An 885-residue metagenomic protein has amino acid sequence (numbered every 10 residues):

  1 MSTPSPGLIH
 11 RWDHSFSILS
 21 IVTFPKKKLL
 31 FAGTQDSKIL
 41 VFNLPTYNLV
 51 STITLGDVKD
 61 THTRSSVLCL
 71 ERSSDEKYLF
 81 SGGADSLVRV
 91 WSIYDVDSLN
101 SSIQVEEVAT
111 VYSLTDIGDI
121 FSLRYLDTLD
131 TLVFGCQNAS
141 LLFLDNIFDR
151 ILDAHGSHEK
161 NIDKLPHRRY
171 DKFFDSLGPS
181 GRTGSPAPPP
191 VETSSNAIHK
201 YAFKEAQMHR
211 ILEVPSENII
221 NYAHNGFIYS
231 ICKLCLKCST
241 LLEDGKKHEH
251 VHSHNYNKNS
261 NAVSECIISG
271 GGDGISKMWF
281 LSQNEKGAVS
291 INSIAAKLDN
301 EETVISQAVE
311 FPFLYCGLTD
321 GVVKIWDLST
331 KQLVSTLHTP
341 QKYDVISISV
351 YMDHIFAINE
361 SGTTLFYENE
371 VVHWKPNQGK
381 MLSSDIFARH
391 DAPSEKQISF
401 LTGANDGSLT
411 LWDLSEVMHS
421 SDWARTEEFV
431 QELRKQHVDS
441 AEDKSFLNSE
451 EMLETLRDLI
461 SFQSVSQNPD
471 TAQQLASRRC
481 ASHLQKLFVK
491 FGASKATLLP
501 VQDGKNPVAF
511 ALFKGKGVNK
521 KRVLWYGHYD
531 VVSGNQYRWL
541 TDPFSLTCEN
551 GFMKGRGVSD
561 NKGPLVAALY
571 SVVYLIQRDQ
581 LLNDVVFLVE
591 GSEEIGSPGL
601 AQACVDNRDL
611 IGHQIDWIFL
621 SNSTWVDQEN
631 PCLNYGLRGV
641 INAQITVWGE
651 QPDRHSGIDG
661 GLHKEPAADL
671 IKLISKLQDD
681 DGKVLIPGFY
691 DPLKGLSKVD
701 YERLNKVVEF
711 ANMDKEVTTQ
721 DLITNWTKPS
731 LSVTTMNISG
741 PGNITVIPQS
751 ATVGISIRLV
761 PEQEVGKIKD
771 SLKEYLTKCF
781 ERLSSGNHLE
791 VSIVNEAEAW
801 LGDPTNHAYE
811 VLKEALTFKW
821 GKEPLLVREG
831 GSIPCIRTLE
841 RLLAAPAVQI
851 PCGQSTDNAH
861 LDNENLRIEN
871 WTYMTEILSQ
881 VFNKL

Functional and structural regions predicted by a protein language model:
S2-F16, V105-V108, H209-I219, I291: A short helix->beta-strand "capping" segment at the edge of beta-propeller domains
D13-T23, D60-R72, T115-Y125, N225-N259 (+3 more regions): Canonical WD40 repeat/beta-propeller blade segments in eukaryotic WD-repeat proteins
K26-K28, D75-K77, T128-D130, V263-E265 (+3 more regions): Short coil/turn segments that connect the beta-strands within blades of beta-propeller domains
G33-D36, G82-D85, G135-N138, G270-G274 (+3 more regions): Conserved strand-to-loop turn within each blade of WD40 beta-propeller repeats
I39-N43, V88-S92, L141-N146, S276-F280 (+3 more regions): WD40-repeat beta-propellers
R425-L447, Q628, N642-Q644, W648-N865 (+1 more regions): Metal-dependent amide/peptide-bond hydrolase catalytic core, centered on the "pita-bread" metallohydrolase fold
E428-R556, R578-L581, I755: Acidic/His- and Gly-rich active-site-bordering loop/insert found across diverse amide/peptide-bond hydrolases
S559-G636: Acidic/histidine-rich catalytic neighborhood of metal-dependent amide-processing enzymes
